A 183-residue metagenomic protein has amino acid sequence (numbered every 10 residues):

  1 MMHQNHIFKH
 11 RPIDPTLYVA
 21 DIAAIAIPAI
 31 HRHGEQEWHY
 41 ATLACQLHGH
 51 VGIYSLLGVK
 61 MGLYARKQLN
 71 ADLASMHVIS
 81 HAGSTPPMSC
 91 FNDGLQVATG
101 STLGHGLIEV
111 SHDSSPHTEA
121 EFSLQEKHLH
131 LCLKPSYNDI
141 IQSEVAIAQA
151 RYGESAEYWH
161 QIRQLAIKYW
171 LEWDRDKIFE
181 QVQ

Functional and structural regions predicted by a protein language model:
M2-V51, S55-Q183: Non-transmembrane, aqueous-exposed alpha-helical and coiled segments at domain scale
